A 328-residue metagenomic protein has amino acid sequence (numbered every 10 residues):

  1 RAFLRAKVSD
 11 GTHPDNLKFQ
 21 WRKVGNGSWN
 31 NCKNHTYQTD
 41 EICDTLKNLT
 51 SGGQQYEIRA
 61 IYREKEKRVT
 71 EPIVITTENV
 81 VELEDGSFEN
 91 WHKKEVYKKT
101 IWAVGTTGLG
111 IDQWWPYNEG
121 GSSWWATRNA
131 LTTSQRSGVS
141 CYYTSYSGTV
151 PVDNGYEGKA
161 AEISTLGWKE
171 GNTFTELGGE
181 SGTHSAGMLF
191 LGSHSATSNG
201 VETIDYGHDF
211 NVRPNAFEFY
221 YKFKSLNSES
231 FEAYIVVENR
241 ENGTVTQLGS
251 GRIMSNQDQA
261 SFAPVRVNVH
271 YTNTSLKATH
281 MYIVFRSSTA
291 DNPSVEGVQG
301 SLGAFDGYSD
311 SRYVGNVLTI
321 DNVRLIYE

Functional and structural regions predicted by a protein language model:
R1-A6, R213-F217: Structural beta-strand segments of beta-rich domains
K7-N30, N227-F231, L276-T279: Solvent-exposed loop/turn segments flanking beta-strands in beta-repeat/beta-sandwich domains
Q20-N30, R63, E238-T244: Change "in extracellular beta-sheet-rich domains … of secreted and cell-surface proteins" to "in beta-sheet-rich domains
N31-D40: Short beta-strand segments within Ig-like beta-sandwich modules, predominantly Fibronectin type-III
T45-Q54: Surface-exposed, short loops/turns at beta-strand junctions within beta-sandwich domains
E57-I61, Y282-V284: Extracellular recognition modules
R63-V80: Extracellular fibronectin type III
T76-P214, S230-E238, T244-R266, A278-E328: Aromatic (Trp/Tyr/Phe) and Gly/Pro-enriched flexible surface segments
